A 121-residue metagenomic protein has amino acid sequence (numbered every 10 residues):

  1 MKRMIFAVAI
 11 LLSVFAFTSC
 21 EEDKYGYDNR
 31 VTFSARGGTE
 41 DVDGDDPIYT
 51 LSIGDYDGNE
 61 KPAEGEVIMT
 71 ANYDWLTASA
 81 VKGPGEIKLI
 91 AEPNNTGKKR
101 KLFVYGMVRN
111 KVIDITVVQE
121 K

Functional and structural regions predicted by a protein language model:
M1-S19: Sec-dependent bacterial lipoprotein signal peptides
S13-R36: Bacterial Sec-dependent N-terminal signal peptides
K24, G37, G44-E86: Surface-exposed binding patches on compact interaction domains or structured appendages
N29, E40, K111-I115: Short beta-strand segments
D45, I90, Y105-M107: Residue-level recognition of well-ordered beta-strand positions that form the cores of beta-sheet-rich folds across
I87, R109-K121: C-terminal edge beta-strand
I87-N95: Short, hydrophobic beta-strand segments
T96-N110: A short beta-strand micro-motif common to beta-rich folds, especially ectodomain repeats
